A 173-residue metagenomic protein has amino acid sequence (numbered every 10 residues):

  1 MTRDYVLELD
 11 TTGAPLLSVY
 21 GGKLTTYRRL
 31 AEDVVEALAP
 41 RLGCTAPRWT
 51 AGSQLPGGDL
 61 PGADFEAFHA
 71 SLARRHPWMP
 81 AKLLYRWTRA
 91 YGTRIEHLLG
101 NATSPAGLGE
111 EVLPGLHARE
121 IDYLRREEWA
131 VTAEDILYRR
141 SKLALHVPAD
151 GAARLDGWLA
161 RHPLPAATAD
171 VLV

Functional and structural regions predicted by a protein language model:
M1-V173: C-terminal accessory subdomains/tails of enzymes that are appended
